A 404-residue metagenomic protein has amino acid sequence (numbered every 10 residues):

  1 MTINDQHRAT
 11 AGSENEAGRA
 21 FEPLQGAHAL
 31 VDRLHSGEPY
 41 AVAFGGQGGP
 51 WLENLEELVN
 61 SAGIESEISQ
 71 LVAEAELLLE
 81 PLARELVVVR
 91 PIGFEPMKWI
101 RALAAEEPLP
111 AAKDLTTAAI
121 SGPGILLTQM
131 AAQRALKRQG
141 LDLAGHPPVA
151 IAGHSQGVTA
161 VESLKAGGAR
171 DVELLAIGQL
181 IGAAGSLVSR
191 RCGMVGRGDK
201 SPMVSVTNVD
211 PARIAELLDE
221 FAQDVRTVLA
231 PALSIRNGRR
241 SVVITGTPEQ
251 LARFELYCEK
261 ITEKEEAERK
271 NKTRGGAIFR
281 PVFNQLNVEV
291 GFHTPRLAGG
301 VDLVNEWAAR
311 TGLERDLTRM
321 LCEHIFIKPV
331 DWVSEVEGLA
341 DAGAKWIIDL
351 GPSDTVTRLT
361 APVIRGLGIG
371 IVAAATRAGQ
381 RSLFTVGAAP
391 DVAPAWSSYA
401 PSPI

Functional and structural regions predicted by a protein language model:
T2-P148, G291-I404: Acyltransferase/transacylase module recognition
Q47-P50, S155, T159, P248 (+1 more regions): Gly/Ser/Thr-rich beta-alpha loop segments that engage phosphate groups in nucleotides
L55-L71, H154, L164-G168, Q250 (+1 more regions): Rossmann-like AdoMet
T116, I151, V161-L164, A232-L233 (+1 more regions): Beta-strand elements of modular eukaryotic interaction domains
Q129, V149-G157, V161: Gly/Ala-rich beta-loop-alpha elbow adjacent to hydrolase catalytic centers
A135, Q139, E162-G167: Alpha-helix C-terminal capping segments
A152-G153, V243-I244, D349: Conserved SAM-binding loop
S163-M320, H324-I327: Alpha/beta catalytic cores of group-transfer enzymes, especially the acyltransferase/condensing modules of polyketide
